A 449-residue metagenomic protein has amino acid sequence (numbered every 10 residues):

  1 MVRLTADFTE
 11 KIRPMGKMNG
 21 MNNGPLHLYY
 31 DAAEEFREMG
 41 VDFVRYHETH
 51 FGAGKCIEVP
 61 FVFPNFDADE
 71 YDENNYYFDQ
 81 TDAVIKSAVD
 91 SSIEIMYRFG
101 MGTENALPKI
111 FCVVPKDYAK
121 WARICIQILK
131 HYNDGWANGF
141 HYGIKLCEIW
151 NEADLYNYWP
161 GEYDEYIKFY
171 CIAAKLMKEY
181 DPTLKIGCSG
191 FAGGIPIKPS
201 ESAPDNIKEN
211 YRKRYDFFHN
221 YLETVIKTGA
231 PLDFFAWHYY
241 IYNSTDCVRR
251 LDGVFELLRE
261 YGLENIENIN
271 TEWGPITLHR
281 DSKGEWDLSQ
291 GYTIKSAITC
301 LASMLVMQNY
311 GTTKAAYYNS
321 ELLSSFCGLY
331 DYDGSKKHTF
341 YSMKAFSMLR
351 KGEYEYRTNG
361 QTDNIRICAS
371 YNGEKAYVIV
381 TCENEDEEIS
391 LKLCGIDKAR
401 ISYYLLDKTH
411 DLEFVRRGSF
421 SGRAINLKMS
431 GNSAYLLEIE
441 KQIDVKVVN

Functional and structural regions predicted by a protein language model:
M1-V41, Y46, I443-N449: Mature N-terminal, pre-catalytic/accessory segment of carbohydrate-active enzymes
M21, A88, I128, C147 (+7 more regions): Conserved, mostly hydrophobic/aromatic
P25-F36, Y211-I226, S296-M304: Short, acidic/polar
M39-Y242: Substrate-binding cleft and catalytic face of glycoside hydrolase catalytic domains, especially the flexible beta-alpha
D233-G284, S303, T313, G334-S335: Glycoside hydrolase catalytic-domain groove-lining segments
G274-G373: Aromatic/acidic polysaccharide-binding cleft in carbohydrate-active enzymes
Q361-K398, Y403-K408, G431-E438, Q442-D444: Carbohydrate-binding surface patches
R416-N449: C-terminal beta-strand-rich structural cap/linker in extracellular carbohydrate-active enzymes
